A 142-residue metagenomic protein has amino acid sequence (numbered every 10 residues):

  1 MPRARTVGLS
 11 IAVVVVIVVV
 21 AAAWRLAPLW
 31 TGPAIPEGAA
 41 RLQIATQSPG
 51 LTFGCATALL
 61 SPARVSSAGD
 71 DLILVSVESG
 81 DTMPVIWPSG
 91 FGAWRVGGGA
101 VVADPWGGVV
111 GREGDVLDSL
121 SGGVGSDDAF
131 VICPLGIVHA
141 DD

Functional and structural regions predicted by a protein language model:
M1-A4: Terminal targeting segments of Actinobacterial cell-envelope proteins
G8, V13-V16, V20-D142: OB-fold and OB-like single-stranded nucleic-acid-recognition modules and their adjacent interaction interfaces
